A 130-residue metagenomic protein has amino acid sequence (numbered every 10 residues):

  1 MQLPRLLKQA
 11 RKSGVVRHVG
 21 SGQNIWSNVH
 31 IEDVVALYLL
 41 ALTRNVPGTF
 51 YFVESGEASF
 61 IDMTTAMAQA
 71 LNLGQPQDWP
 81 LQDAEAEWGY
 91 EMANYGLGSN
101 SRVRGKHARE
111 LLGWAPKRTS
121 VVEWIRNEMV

Functional and structural regions predicted by a protein language model:
M1-P4: Flexible, glycine-rich beta-alpha linker
L7-V16, N24-A58: Alpha-helical substrate-binding/gating segment
G14, N72, L112-G113: Glycine-centered helix-boundary capping/hinge motifs
S21: Active-site "substrate specificity/gating" loop of NAD(P)-dependent dehydrogenases, especially the short-chain
I25, D83, E123-W124: Positions that flank functional sites
I31, I61, E87-A115: Conserved C-terminal active-site "lid" loop/helix of NAD(P)H-dependent oxidoreductases that clamps the redox cofactor
L37-M92: Mid/C-terminal beta-alpha module of Rossmann-like enzyme folds, strongest in SDR-family dehydrogenases/epimerases
T119-V130: Amphipathic terminal alpha-helices
